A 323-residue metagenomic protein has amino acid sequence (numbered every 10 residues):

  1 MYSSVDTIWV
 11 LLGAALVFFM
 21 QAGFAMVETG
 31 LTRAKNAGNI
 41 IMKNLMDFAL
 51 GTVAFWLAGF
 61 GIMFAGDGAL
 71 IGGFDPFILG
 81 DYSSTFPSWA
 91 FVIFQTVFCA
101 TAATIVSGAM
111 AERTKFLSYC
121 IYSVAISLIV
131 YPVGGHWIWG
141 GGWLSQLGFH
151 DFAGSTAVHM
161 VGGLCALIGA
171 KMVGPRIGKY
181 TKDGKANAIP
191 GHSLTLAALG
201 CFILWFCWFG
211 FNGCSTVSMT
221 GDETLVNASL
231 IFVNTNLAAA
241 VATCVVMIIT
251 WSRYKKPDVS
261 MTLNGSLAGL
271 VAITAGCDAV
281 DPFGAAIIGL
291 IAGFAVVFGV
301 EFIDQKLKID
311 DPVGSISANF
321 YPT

Functional and structural regions predicted by a protein language model:
M1-T323: Hydrophobic alpha-helical transmembrane bundles of multi-pass membrane proteins
